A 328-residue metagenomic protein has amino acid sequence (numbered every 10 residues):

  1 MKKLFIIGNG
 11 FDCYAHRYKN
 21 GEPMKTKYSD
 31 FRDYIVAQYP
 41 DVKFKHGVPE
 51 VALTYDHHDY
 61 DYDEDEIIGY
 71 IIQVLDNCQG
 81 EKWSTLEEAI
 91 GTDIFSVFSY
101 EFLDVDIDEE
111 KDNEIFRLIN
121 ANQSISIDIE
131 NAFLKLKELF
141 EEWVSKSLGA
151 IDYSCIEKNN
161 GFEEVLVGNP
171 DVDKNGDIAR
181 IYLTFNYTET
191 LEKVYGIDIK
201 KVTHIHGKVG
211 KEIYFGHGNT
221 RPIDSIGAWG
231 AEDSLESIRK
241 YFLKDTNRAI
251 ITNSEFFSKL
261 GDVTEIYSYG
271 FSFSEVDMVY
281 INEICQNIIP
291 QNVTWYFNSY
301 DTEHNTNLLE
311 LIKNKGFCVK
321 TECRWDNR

Functional and structural regions predicted by a protein language model:
M1-A15, K25, S29, Q38 (+2 more regions): SIR2/sirtuin-family catalytic core signature
G10-F11, I35, I90, Y187-E189 (+3 more regions): Short, flexible loop/turn elements at secondary-structure junctions
A15-H16, E192: Short N-terminal helix/helix-N-cap motif within the alpha/beta-hydrolase-1
Y18-N20, G196, Y280-N282: Residue-level detector of alpha-helical segments with a strong bias toward transmembrane helices and their helix-loop
K19-D76, R239-F242, L308-I312, G316-R328: Extended charged low-complexity segments that act as oligomerization/scaffolding linkers
G21, R180, F271-F273: Short, charged/polar micro-motifs that form catalytic or ligand-binding hotspots
K43-I238: Extended, H/D-rich, highly charged conserved domains that either
L243-E255: A general structural motif
